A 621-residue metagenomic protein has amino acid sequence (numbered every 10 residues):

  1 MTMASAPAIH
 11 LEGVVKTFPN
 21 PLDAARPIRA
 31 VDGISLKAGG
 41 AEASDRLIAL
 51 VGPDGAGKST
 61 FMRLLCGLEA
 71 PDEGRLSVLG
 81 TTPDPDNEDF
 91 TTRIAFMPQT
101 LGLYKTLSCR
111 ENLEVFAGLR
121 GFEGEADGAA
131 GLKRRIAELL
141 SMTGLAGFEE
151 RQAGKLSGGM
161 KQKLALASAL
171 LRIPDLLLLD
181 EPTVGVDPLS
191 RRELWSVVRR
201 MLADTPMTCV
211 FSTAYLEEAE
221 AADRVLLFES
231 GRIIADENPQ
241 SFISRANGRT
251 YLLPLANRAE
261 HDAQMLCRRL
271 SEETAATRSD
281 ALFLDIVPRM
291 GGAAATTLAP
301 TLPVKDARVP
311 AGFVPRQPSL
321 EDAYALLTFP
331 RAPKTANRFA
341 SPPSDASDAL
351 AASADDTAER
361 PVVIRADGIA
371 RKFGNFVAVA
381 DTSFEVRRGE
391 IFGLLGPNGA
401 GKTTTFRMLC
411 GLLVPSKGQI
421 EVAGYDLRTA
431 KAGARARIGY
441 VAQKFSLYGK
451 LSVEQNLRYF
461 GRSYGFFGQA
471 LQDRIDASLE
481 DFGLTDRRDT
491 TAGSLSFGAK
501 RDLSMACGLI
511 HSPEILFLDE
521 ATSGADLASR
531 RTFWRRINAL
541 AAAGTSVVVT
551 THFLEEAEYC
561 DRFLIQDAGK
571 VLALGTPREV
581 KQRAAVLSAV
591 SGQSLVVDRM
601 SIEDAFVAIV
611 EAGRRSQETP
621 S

Functional and structural regions predicted by a protein language model:
I9, R29-V31, T91, I364 (+2 more regions): Conserved structural motif at the start of ABC-family nucleotide-binding domains
C66, C410: Helix-to-loop junction immediately C-terminal to a conserved catalytic motif
G74-P85, F90, G418-D426, A434: Conserved ABC transporter NBD signature motif
E114, G118-G121, D127-F148, R458 (+2 more regions): Conserved ABC ATPase "signature" region
L177-D180, L516-D519: Catalytic Walker B motif of ABC-type/P-loop ATPase nucleotide-binding domains
V197-R289, R535-R599: ABC transporter nucleotide-binding domain
